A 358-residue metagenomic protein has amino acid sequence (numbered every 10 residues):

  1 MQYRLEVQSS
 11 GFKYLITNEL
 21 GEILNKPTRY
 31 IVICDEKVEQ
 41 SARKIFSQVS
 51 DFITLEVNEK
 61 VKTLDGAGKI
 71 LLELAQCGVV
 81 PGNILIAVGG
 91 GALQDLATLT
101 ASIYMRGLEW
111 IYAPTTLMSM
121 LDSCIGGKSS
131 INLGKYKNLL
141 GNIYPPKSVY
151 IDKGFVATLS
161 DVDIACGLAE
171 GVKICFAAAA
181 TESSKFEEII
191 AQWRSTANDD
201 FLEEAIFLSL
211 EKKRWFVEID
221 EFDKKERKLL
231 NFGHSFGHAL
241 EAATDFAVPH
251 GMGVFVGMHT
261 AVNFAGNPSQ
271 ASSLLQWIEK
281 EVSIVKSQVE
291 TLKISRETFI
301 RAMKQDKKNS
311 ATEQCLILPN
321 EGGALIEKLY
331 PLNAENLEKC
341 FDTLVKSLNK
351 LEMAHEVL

Functional and structural regions predicted by a protein language model:
M1-I84: ATP/NTP phosphate-donor binding region
N25, G78-V80, I103-Y104, N132-L133 (+3 more regions): Solvent-exposed alpha-helices and their adjacent loops that cap or buttress functional pockets in soluble metabolic
V32, P114, D152, M258 (+1 more regions): Residue-level signal for inorganic ion chemistry
K69-V88, A97-Y112: Non-catalytic interfacial helical region
A92-L99, M120-L121, A239: Short glycine/serine/threonine-rich phosphate/pyrophosphate-binding segments that cradle anionic phosphate groups
L99-W193: A glycine/threonine-rich phosphate-anchoring loop and its flanking beta-alpha core in nucleotide/phosphate-binding
G171, S269-L358: C-terminal charged capping/lid subdomain of soluble metabolic enzymes
Q192-E297: Active-site segments that bind and position negatively charged phosphate/pyrophosphate groups
